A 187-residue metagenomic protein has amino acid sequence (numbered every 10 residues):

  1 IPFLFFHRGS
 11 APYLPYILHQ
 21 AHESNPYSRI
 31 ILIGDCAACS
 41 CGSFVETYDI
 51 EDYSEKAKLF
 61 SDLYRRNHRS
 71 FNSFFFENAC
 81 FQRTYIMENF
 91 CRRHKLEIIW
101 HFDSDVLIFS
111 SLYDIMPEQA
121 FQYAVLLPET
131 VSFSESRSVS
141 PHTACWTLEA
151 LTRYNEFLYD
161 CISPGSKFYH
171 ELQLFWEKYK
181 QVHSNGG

Functional and structural regions predicted by a protein language model:
I1-R69, R92, T147: N-terminal anchoring/stem segment of glycosyltransferases
R8-S10, D35-A37, H101-V106, T130: An acidic- and aromatic-residue-enriched active-site/binding cleft used to recognize and process polar
P15-H22, M87-E88, L172, W176: Short amphipathic alpha-helical segments and helix-helix/interface helices
S73-E77: Extracytoplasmic beta-rich repeat domains
A79-V125: GT-A fold catalytic core of metal-dependent nucleotide-sugar glycosyltransferases, centered on the diacidic
A120-R137, P141: A short, conserved acidic/glycine-rich loop-to-beta-strand motif that forms the donor nucleotide-sugar/metal
P141-E149: Short glycine- and hydrophobic/aromatic-rich loop-to-beta-strand nucleating segment in the catalytic cores
T152-G187: Catalytic core and acceptor-binding pocket of nucleotide-sugar-dependent glycosyltransferases
